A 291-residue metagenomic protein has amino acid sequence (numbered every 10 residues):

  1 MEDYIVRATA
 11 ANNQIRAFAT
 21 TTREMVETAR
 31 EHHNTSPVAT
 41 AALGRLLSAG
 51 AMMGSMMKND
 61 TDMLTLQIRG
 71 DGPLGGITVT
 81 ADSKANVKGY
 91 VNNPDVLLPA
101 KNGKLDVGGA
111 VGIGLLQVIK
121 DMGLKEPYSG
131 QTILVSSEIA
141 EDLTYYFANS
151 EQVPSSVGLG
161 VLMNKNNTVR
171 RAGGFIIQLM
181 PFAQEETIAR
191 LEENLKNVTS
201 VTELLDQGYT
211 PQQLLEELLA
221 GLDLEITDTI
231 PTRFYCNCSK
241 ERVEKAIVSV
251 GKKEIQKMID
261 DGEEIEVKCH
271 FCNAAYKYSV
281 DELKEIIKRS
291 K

Functional and structural regions predicted by a protein language model:
M1-D228: Interaction interfaces in information-processing and related assembly proteins
K196-K291: Cys/His-clustered metal-coordination modules, chiefly Zn-binding fingers
